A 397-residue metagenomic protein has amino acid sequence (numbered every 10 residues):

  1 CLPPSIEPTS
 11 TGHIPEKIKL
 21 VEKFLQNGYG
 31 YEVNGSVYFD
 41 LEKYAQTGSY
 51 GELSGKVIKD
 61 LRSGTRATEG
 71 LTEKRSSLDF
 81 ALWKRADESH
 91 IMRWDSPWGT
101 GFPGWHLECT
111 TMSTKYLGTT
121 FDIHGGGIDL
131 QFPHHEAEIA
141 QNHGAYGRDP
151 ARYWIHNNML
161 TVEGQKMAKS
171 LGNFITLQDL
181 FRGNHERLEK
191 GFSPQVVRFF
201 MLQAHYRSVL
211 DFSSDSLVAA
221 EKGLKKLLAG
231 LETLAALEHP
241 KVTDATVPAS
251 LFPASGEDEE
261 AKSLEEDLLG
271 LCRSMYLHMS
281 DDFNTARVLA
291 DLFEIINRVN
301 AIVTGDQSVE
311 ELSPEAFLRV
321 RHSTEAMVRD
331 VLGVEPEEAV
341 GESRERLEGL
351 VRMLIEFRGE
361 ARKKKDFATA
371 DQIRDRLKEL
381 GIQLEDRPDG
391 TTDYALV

Functional and structural regions predicted by a protein language model:
C1-S10: Divalent metal-dependent hydrolysis catalytic cores, especially in the metallo-beta-lactamase
P3, V33-N34, R387-T391: Short Gly/Ser/Thr- and Asp/Glu-enriched loop/turn motifs at secondary-structure junctions
G12, G104-E108, F283, R287-A290: Aromatic- and histidine-enriched alpha-helix N-cap/loop-to-helix transition segments that scaffold the rims
P15-L237: Alpha-helical recognition segments enriched in aromatics with Gly/Pro capping that present substrate-recognition
F174-V397: Structural preference for alpha-helix termini/caps and helix-kink/transition segments
